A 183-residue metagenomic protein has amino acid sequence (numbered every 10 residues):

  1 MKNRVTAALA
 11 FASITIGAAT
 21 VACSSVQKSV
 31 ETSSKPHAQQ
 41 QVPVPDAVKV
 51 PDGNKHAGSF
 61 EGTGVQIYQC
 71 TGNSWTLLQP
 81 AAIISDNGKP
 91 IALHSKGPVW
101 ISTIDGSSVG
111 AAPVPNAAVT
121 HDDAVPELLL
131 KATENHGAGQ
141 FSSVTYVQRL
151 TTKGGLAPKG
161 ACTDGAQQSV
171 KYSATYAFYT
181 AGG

Functional and structural regions predicted by a protein language model:
M1-A10: Bacterial N-terminal signal peptides that target proteins for export
V5, Q66-Y68: Generic ordered-secondary-structure signal
A10-I16: Hydrophobic helical h-region of N-terminal Sec-dependent signal peptides in bacterial secretory/periplasmic proteins
A19-A22: C-terminal motif of bacterial Sec signal peptides marking the signal peptidase cleavage site
S24-V26: Bacterial signal peptide processing site
E31-Q66, N73-G183: Primary mode marks residue(s) on the alpha4-beta5-alpha5 output face of response regulator receiver
